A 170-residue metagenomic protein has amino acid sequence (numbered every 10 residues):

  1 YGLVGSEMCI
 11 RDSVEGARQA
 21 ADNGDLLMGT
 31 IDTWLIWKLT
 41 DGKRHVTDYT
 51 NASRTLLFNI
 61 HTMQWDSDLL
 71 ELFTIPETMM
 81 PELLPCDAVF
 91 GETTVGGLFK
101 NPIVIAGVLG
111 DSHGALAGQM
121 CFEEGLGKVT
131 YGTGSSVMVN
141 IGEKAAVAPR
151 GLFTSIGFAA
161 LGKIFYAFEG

Functional and structural regions predicted by a protein language model:
Y1, L26-M28, K128: A residue-level structural signature of the nucleotidyltransferase/glycosyltransferase Rossmann-like core
Y1-G5, C9: Single conserved hydrophobic/aromatic residue that forms the stacking wall/gate of nucleotide- or nucleobase-binding
V4, V108-G110, Y166: Hydrophobic transmembrane-helix microenvironments that flank and shape a buried ionizable site
D12-Q19, D25, G29, T33 (+4 more regions): Glycine/Thr-rich phosphate-binding loops that ligate phosphate moieties of nucleotide and other phosphorylated ligands
D41-N51: Enzymes and membrane/adaptor proteins characterized by extended Gly/Ser/Thr/Asp/Glu-rich, aromatic-dotted
T50-L161: ATP-dependent carbohydrate kinase catalytic cores
